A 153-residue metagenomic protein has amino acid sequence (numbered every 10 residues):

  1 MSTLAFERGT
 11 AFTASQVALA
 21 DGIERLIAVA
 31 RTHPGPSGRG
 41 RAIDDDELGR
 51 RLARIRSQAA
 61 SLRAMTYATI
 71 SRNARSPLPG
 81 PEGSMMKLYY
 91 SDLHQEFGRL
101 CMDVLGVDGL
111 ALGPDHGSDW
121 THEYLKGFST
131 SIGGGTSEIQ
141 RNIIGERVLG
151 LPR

Functional and structural regions predicted by a protein language model:
M1-F12, L105-R153: Glycine-rich phosphate/cofactor-binding loops in nucleotide/flavin-utilizing enzymes
M1-S61, T130: Glycine-rich beta->alpha junctions and the first turn(s) of the following alpha-helix
A18-G22, Q58-S61, M86, H94 (+1 more regions): Catalytic-loop motifs flanking and including active-site residues across diverse enzymes
E24, D46, A64, E138-I139 (+1 more regions): A generic alpha-helix surface/boundary motif
R25-V29, E96, I143-R147: Alpha-helical scaffold segments in soluble metabolic enzymes
R31, G38-G49, A60-D115: C-terminal helix-coil-helix/basic helical segment that borders enzyme active sites and/or dimer interfaces and provides
D44, R51-Q58, L78, E82 (+3 more regions): Secondary-structure capping and boundary motifs in well-ordered enzyme cores
